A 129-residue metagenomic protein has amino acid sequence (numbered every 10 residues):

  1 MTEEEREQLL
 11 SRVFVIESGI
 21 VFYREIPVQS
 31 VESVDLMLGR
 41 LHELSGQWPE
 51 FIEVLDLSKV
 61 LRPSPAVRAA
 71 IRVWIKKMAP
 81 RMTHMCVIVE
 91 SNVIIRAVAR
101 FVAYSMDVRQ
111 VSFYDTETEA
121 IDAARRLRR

Functional and structural regions predicted by a protein language model:
M1-R129: Amphipathic, Lys/Arg-enriched alpha-helical "gate/interface" segment within cytosolic domains that mediates
